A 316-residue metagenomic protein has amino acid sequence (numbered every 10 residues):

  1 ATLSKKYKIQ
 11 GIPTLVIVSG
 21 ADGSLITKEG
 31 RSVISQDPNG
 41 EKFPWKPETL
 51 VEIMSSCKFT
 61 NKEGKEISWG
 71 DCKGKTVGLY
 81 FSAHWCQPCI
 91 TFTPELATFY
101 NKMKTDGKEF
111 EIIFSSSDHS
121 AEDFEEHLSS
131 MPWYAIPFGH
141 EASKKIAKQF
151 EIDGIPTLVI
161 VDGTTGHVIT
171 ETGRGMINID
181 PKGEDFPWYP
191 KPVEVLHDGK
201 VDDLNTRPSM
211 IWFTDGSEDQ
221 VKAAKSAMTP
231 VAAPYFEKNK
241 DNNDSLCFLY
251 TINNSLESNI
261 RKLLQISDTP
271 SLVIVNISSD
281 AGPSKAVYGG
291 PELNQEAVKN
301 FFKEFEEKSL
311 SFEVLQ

Functional and structural regions predicted by a protein language model:
A1-K8, E125, S129-D153, S245-I260: Short, internal strand/loop/helix patches that form the active-site neighborhood or redox-interaction surface
T2-V51, Y134-H140, K148-P192, I274-V314: Non-catalytic, surface beta->alpha helical segment in thiol-disulfide oxidoreductase systems
L3, T93-H127, A142-K145, V221 (+1 more regions): Structural microenvironment flanking redox-active thiols in thiol-disulfide oxidoreductases
K6, Q149, W212-Q316: C-terminal functional regions that serve as terminal interaction/effector modules
I12-V16, K75-F81, L96, F110-F114 (+5 more regions): Short, structured motif recognition centered on aromatic/hydrophobic residues
I53-V77, K102-T105, P190-S209: A short beta-strand-turn-helix
K75, F81-T98, H119, G216-S226: Conserved redox-active cysteine motifs that mediate thiol-disulfide chemistry, especially di-cysteine Cys-X(1-2)-Cys
K75-T76, T91-F114, S129-P132, K225-Y250: Conserved helix-turn-beta segment immediately C-terminal to the redox Cys motif in thioredoxin-like folds
